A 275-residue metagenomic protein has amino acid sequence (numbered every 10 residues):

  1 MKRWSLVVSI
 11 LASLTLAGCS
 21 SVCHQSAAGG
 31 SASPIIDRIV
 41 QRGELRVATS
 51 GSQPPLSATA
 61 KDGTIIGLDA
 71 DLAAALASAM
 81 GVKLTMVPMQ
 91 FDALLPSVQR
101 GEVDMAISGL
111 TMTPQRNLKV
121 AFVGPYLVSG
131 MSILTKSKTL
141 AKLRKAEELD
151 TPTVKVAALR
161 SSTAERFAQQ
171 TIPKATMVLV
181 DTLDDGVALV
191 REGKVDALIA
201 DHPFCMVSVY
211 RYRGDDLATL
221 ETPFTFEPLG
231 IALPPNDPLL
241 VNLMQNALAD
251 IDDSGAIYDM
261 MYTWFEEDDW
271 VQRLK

Functional and structural regions predicted by a protein language model:
L16-G18: C-terminal motif of bacterial Sec signal peptides marking the signal peptidase cleavage site
S21-G30, T163-V180, T219, L248-K275: Ligand-binding clefts/hinges and TM-proximal coupling segments of bilobed small-molecule sensing domains
A27-G109, L118: Extracytoplasmic small-molecule ligand-binding "clamshell" domains of the periplasmic binding protein/Venus flytrap
A32-S33, A70, M86-P96, L143 (+3 more regions): Short helix-initiation/N-cap motifs at beta->coil->alpha
A58-A60, A73-V82, A146, D150 (+3 more regions): Ligand-binding cleft/hinge of the Venus flytrap
D92-A93, L110-L118, F167-Q170, R191-T225: A ligand-binding cleft/hinge motif common to bilobed small-molecule-binding domains
V128-T135, H202, M206-A249, E266-K275: Periplasmic-binding protein-like
K136-K155: Flexible hinge/capping segments at coil-to-helix
